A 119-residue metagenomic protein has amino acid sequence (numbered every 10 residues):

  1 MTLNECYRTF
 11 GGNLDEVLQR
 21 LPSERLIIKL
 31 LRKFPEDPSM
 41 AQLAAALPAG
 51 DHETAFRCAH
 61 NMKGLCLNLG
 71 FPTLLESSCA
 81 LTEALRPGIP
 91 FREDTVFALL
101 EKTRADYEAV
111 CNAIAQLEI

Functional and structural regions predicted by a protein language model:
M1-R57, N61-I119: Two-component system phosphorelay core
